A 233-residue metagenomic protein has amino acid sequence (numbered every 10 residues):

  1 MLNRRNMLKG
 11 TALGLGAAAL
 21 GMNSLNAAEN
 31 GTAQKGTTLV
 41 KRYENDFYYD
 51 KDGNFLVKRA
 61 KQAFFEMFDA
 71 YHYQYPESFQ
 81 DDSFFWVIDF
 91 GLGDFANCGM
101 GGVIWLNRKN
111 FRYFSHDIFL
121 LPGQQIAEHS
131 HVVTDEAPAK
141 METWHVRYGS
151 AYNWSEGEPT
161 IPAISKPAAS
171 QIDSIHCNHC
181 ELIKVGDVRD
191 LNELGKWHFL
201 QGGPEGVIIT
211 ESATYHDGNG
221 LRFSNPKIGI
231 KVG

Functional and structural regions predicted by a protein language model:
M1-L15: N-terminal secretory signal peptides and thylakoid transit peptides that target proteins across membranes
E29-F114, A169-D173: A short, N-terminal "cap"/entry segment at the start of jelly-roll beta-barrel domains of the cupin/DSBH fold
F114, K140, A169-Q171, C177-C180 (+1 more regions): Short, solvent-exposed loop/turn positions at domain surfaces that link secondary-structure elements or cap domain
D117-A137, P159: Conserved short histidine dyad/triad with adjacent acidic residue
L121-P122, A139-P159: Glycine- and acidic-residue-biased ligand/ion/polar-headgroup-sensing regions
E158-N178, W197-G233: Double-stranded beta-helix
E181-G203: Conserved metal-binding segment of the jelly-roll/cupin
